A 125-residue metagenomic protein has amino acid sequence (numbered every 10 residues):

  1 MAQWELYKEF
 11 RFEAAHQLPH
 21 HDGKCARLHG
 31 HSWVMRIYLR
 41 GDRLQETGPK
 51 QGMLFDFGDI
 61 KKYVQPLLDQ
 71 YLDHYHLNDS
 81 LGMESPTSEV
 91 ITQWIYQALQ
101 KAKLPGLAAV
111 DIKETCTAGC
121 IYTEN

Functional and structural regions predicted by a protein language model:
M1-N125: Charge-rich, low-complexity N-terminal segments
